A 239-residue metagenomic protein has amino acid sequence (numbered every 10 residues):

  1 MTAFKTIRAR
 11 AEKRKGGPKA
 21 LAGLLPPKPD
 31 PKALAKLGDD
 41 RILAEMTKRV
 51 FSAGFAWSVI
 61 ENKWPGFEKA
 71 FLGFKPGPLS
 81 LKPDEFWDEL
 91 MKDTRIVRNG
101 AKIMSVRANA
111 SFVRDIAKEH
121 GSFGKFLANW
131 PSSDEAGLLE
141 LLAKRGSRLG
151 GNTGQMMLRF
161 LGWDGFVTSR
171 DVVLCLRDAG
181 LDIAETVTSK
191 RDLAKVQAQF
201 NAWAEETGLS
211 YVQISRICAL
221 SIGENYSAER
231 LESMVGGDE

Functional and structural regions predicted by a protein language model:
M1-N99, I103, I217-E224, L231-E239: N-terminal polyanion-binding entry modules of DNA glycosylases/AP lyases and select other DNA-binding proteins
M1-P29, L127-E239: C-terminal accessory module of base-excision DNA glycosylases/AP lyases that mediates lesion recognition and DNA
R49-A53, F74, D93, V113 (+4 more regions): Alpha-helix C-capping/helix-to-loop hinge sites
A53-V59, V113-G121, L181, G223-A228: Short helix-capping/linker segments at secondary-structure and domain boundaries
L72-R148: Alpha-helical ds-nucleic-acid-binding substructure associated with the helix-hairpin-helix region of base-excision DNA
